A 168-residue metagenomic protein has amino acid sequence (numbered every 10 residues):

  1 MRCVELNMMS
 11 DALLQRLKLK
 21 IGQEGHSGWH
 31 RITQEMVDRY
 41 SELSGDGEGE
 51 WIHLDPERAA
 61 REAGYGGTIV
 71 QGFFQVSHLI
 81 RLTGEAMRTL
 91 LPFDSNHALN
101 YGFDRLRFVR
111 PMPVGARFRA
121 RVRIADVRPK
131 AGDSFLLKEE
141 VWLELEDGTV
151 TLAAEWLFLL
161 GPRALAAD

Functional and structural regions predicted by a protein language model:
R2-E24, F108-D168: HotDog/MaoC-like acyl-thioester-processing domains
R2-N100, L165-D168: Hot-dog-fold acyl-thioester-processing enzymes
I32, V37, Y65, I69 (+8 more regions): Generic hydrophobic secondary-structure signal
Y101-R105: A beta-strand/beta-hairpin structural motif
